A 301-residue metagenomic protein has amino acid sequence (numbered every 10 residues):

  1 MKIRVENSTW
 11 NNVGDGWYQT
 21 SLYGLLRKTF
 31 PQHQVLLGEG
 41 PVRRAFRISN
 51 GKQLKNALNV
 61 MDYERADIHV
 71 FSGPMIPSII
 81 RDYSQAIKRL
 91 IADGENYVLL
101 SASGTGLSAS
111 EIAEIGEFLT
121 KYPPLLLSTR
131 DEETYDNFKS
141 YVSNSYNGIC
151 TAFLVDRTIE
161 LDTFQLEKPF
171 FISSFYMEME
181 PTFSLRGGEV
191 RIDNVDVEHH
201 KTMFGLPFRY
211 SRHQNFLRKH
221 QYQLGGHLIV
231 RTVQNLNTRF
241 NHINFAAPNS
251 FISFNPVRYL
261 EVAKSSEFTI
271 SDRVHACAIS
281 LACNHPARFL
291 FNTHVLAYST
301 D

Functional and structural regions predicted by a protein language model:
M1-D301: Active-site anion-handling motifs in enzyme catalytic cores
